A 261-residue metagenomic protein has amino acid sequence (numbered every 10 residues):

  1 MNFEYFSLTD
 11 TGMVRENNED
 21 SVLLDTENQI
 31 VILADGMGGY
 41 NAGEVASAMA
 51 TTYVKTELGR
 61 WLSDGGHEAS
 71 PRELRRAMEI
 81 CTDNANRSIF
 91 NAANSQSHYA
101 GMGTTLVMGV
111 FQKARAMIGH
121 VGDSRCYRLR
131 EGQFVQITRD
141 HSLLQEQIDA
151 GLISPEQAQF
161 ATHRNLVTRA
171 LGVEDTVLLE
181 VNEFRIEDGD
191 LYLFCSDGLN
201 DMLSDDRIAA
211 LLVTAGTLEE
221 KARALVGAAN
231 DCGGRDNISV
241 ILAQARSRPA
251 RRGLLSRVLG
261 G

Functional and structural regions predicted by a protein language model:
M1-G261: PP2C/PPM-type serine/threonine phosphatase catalytic domain
